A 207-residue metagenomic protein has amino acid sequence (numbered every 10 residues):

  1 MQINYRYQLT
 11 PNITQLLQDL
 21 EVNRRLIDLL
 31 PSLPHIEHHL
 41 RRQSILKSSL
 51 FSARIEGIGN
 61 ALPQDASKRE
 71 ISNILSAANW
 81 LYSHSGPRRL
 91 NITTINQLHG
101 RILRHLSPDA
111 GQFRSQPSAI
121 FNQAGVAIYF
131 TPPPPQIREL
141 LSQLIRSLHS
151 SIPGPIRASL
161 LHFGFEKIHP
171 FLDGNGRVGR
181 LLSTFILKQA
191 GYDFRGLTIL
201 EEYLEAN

Functional and structural regions predicted by a protein language model:
M1-N207: FIC/Doc superfamily catalytic core
